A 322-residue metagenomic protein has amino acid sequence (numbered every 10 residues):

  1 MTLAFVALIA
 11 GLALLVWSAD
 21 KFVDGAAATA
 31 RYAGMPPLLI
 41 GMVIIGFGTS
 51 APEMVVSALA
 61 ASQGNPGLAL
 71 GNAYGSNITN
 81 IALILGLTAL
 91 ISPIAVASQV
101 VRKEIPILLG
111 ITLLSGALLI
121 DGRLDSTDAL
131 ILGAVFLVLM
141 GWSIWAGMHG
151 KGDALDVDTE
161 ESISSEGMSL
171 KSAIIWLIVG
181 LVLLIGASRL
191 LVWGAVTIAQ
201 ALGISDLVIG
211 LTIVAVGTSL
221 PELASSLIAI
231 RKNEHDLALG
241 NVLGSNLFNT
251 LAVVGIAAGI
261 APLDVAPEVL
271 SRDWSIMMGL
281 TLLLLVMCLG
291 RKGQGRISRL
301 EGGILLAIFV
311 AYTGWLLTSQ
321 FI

Functional and structural regions predicted by a protein language model:
M1-I322: Hydrophobic alpha-helical segments, chiefly the membrane-spanning helices and signal/signal-anchor peptides
